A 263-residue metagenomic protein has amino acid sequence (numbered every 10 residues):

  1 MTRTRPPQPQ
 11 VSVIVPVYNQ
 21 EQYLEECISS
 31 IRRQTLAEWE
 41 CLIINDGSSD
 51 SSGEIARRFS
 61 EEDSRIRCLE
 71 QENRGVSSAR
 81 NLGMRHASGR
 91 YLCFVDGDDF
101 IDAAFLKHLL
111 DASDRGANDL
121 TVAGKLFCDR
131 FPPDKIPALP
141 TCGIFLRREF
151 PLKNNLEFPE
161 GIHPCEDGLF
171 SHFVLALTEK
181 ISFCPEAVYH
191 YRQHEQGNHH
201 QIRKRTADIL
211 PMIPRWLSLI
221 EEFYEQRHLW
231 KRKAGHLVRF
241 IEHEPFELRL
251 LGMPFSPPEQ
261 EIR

Functional and structural regions predicted by a protein language model:
M1-S218, E222-W230: Nucleotide-sugar donor-binding/catalytic module of glycosyltransferases that assemble extracellular/cell-envelope
A234-R263: Non-catalytic, C-terminal membrane-associated alpha-helical segments of glycosyltransferases
